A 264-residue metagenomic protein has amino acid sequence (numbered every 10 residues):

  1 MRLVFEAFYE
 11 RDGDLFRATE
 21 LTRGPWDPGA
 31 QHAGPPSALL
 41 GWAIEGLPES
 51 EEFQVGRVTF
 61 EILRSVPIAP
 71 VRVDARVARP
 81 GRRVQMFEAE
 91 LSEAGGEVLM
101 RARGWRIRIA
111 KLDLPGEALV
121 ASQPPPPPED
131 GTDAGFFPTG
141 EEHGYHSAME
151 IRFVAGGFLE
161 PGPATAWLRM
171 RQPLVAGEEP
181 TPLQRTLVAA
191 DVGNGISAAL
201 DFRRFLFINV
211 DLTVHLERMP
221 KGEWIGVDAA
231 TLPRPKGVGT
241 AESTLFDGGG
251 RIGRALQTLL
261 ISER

Functional and structural regions predicted by a protein language model:
M1-R264: Terminal targeting signals and extreme-terminal segments of soluble enzymes
